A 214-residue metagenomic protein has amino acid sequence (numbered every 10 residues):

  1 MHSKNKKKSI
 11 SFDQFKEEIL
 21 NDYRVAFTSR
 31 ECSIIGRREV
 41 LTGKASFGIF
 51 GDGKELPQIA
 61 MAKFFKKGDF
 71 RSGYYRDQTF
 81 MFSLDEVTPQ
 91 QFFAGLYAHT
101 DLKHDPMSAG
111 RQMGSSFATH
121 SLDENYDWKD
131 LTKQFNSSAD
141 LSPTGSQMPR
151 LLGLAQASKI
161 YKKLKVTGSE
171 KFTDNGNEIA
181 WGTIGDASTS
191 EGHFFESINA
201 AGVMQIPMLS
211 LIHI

Functional and structural regions predicted by a protein language model:
M1-P57, K63-F65: Conserved acidic/glycine
R38, K44-M204: Cofactor-binding active-site loop characterized by glycine-rich and histidine/acidic residues
P207-S210: Short, proline-centered helix/strand-breaking motifs
I212-I214: Conserved small/polar residues in nucleotide/adenosyl-binding loops
